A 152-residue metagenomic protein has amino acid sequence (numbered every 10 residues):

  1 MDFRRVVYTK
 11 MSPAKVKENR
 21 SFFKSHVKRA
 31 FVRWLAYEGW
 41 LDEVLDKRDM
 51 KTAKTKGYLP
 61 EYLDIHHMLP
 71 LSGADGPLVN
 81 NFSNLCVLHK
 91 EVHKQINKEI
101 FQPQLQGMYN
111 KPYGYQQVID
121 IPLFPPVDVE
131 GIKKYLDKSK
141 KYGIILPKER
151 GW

Functional and structural regions predicted by a protein language model:
M1-D64, L71-W152: Nuclease and nuclease-like effector domains acting on nucleic acids or nucleotide cofactors
